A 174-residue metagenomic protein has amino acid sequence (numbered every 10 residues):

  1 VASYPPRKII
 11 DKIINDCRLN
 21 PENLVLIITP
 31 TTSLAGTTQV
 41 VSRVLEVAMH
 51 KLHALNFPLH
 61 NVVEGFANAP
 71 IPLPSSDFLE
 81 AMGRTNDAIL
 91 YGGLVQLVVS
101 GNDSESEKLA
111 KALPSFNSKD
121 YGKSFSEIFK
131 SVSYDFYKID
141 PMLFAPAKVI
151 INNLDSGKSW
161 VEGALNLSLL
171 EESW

Functional and structural regions predicted by a protein language model:
V1-E46, H50, A54-W174: Anaerobic metallocofactor- and corrinoid-dependent redox/one-carbon enzyme cores, especially those from methanogenesis
